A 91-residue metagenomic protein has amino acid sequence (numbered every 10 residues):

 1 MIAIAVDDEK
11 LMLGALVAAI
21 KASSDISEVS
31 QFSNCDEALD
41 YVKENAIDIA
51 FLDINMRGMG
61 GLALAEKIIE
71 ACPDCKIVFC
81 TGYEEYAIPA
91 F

Functional and structural regions predicted by a protein language model:
M1-L11, L16, I20: Conserved acidic segment of CheY-like receiver
V6-D8, F32, A50: Conserved sequence signature across two-component system core domains
K10, D36, E84: Short, glycine/serine-rich, charged loops/turns that create anion-binding and catalytic segments at active sites
A18-S23, Y41: Alpha-helical interaction/dimerization surfaces of two-component signaling modules
V29-D36: Conserved Asp/Asn-Gly motif in the active-site loop of CheY-like receiver
L39-F91: CheY-like receiver
